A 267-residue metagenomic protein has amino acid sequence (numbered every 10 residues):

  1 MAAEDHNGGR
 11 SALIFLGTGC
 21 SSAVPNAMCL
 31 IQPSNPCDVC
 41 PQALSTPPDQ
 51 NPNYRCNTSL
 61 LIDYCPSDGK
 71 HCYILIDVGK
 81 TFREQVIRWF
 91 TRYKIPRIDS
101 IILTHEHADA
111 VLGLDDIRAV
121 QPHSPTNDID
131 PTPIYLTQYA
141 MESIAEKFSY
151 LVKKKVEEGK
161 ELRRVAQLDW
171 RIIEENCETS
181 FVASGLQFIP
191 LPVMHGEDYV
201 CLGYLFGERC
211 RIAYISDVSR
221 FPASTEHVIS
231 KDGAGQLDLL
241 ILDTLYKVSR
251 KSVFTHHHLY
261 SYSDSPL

Functional and structural regions predicted by a protein language model:
M1-Y214, S219-G235: Binuclear metal-dependent hydrolase catalytic cores
S219-L267: Cap/insert and terminal regions of metallo-dependent hydrolase folds
